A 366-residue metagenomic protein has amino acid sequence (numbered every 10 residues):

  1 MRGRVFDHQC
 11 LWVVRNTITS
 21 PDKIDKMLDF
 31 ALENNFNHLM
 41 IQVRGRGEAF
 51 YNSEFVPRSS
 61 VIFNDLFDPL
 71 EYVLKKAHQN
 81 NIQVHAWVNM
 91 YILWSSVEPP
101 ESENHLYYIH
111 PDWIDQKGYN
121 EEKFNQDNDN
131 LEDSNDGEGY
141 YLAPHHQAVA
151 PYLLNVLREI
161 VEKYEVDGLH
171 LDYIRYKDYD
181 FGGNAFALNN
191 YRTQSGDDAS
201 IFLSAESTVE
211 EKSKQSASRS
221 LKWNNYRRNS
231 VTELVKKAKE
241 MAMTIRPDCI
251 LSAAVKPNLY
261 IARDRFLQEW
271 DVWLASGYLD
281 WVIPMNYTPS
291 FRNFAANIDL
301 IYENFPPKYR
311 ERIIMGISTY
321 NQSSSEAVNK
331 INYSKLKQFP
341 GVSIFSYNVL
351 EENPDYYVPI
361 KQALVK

Functional and structural regions predicted by a protein language model:
R4-C10, I18, A86, Y91-K163: Active-site-adjacent "subsite" loops/lids of carbohydrate-active enzymes
Q9-I18, E54-F67, D136-L154, R219-S230 (+2 more regions): The substrate-binding groove and active-site-proximal loops of carbohydrate-active enzymes, especially glycoside
K23-A49, K163-G168, Y278-W281, K337 (+1 more regions): Catalytic domains of carbohydrate-active enzymes, especially glycoside hydrolases
L28, G45-N89, Y226-I245: Aromatic-lined substrate-binding rim segments of carbohydrate-active enzymes
S53-I62, I92-D133, Y173-S213: Aromatic- and acidic-residue-enriched segments that line the glycan-binding/catalytic groove of carbohydrate-active
Q83-Y91, H170-D178, L203-E206, S216-F266 (+1 more regions): Aromatic-lined carbohydrate-recognition surfaces of secreted/lumenal glycan-active proteins
L93-S96, H170, Y179, T244-I283 (+2 more regions): Substrate-binding cleft/loops of secretory-pathway carbohydrate-active enzymes
Y278-A295, I301-N304, K308-K366: Substrate-binding cleft of secreted/luminal carbohydrate-active enzymes
